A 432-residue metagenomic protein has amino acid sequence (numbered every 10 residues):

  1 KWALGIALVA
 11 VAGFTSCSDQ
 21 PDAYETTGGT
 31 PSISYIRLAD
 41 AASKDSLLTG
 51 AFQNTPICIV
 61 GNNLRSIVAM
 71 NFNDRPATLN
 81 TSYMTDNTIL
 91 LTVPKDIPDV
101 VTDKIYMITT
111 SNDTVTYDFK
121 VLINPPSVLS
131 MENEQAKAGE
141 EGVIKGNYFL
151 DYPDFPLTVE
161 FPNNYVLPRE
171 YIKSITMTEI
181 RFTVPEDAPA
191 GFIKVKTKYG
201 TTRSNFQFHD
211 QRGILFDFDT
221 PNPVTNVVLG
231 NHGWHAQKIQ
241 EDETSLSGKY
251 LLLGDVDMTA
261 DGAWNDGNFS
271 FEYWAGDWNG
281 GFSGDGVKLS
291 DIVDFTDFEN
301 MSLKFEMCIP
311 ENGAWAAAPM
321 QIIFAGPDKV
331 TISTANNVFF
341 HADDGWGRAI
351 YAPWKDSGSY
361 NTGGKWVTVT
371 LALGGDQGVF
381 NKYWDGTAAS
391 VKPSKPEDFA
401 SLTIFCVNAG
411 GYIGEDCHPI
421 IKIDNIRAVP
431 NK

Functional and structural regions predicted by a protein language model:
G13-S16: C-terminal motif of bacterial Sec signal peptides marking the signal peptidase cleavage site
S18-R65, N112-F155, A188-A190, Y199-N226: Beta-strand/beta-sandwich contexts
F218, L289-M320, L371, I426: Extra-cytoplasmic beta-strand recognition segments
Q237-G284: Short carbohydrate-recognition loop motifs
K304-F305, P319-Q321, T368-I420: Extracellular beta-strand ligand-recognition surfaces/modules
N312-N336: Beta-strand acidic-aromatic groove motif in beta-rich domains, primarily in extracellular
A335-K392: Extracellular carbohydrate recognition and processing domains and analogous Trp-centered ligand-binding platforms
I421-A428: Extracellular beta-strand elements of beta-rich domains used for carbohydrate recognition/degradation or cell-matrix
